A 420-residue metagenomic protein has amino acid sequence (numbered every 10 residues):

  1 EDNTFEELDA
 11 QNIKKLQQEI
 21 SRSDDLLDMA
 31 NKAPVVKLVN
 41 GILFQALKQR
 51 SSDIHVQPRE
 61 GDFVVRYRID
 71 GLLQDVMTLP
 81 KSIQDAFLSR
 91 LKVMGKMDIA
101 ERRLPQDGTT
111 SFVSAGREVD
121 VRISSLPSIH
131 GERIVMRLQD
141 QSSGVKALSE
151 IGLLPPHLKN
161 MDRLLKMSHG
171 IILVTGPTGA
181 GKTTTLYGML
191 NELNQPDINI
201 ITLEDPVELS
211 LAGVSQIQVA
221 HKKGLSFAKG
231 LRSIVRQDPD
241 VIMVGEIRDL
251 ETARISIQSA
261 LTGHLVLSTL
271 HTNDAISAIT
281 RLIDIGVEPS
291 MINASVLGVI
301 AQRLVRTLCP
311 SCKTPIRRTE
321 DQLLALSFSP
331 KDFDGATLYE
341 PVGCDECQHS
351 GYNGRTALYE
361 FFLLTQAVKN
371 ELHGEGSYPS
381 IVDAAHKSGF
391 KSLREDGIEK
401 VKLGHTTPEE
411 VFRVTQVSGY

Functional and structural regions predicted by a protein language model:
E1-G131, Q139-G144, L148-S149, P155-H157 (+3 more regions): N-terminal, intrinsically disordered, highly charged
I54, L91, V121, L164 (+8 more regions): Residue-level signature of catalytic and energy-coupling elements of molecular machines, predominantly ATP/GTP-dependent
D162-I172, T183-R306: Switch/coupling sub-region of P-loop NTPases
I172-L173, G343: Short hydrophobic/aromatic beta-strand immediately N-terminal to the Walker A/P-loop
G176: The Walker A (P-loop) glycine that initiates the GxxxxGKT/S ATP-binding motif of P-loop NTPases
G179: Walker A (P-loop) phosphate-binding loop of P-loop NTPases
T272-Q366: Cys/His-rich Zn2+-binding cysteine-cluster or related metal-binding knuckle/ribbon modules and their
P330-Y420: NTP-binding/hydrolysis catalytic cores, primarily Walker-type P-loop NTPases
